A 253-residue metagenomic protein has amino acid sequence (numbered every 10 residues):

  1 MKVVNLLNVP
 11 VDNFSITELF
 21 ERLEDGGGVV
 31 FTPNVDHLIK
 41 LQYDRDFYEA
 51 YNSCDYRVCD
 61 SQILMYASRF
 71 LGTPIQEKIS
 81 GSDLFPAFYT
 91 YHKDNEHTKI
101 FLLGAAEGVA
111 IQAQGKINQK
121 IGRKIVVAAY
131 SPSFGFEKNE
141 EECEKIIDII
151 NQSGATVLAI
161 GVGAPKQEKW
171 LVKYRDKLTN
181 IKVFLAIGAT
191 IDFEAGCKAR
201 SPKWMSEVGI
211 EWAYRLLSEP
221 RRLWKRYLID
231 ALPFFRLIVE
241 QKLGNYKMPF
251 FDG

Functional and structural regions predicted by a protein language model:
M1-D83: N-terminal nucleotide/polyanion-binding subdomain common to many enzyme families
G27, E96-T98, T179-V183: A short helix->loop->beta-strand "cap" motif at the edges of active sites that frequently abuts
I63-S68, R200-G253: A transmembrane-helix-recognition feature enriched in membrane-embedded lipid enzymes and envelope glyco-/phospholipid
L64-Y66, K166, T190-A195: Short gly/pro/ser/thr-enriched loop/turn and capping motifs at secondary-structure boundaries
R69-G154: Conserved beta-alpha
Q114, E168-K177: Short Gly/Thr/Asp-enriched flexible loops that form oxyanion-binding sites at enzyme active sites
S131-E137, N180-S218: Short, flexible loop segments at boundaries between secondary-structure elements
I150-A164: Proline-aspartate-enriched helix->loop->beta-strand connector
